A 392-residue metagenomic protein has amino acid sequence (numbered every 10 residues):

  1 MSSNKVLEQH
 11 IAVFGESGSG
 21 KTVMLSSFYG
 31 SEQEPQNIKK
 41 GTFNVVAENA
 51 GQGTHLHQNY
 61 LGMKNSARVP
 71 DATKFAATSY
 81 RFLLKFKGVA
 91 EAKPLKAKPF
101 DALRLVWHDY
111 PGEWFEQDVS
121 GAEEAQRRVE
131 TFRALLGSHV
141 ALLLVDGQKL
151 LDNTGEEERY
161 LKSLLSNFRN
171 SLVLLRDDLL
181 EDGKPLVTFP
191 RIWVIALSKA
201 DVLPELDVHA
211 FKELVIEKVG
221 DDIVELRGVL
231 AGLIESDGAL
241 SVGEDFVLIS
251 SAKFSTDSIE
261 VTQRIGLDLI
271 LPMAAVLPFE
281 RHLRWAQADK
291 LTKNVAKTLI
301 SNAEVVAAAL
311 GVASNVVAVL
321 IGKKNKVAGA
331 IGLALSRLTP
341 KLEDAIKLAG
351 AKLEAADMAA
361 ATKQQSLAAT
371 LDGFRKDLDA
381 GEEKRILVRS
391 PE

Functional and structural regions predicted by a protein language model:
M1-H108, E116-L136, D245, F254-E392: Non-catalytic alpha-helical scaffolds
K98, A102, E124-L240: Conserved C-terminal guanine-recognition region of P-loop GTPase G domains, centered on the G4
W107-G112, E158-L161: Conserved P-loop NTPase nucleotide-binding/switch module
P111, L197, S250: Residues at the C-termini of beta-strands that transition into short coil/loop
L233-T256: Beta-strand-loop-alpha "switch" segments that mediate conformational coupling across diverse proteins
